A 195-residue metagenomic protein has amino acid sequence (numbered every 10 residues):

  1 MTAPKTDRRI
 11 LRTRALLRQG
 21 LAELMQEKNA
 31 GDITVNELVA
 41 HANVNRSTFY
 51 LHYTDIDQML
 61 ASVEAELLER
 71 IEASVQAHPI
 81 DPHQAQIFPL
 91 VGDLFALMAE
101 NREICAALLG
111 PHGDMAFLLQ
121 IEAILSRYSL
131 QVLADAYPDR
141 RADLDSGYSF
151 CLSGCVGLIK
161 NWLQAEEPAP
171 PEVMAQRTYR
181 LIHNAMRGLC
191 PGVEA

Functional and structural regions predicted by a protein language model:
M1-K28: Basic, helix-initiating cap at the start of DNA-binding domains
G20, H52, S62: Residues in the recognition helix of alpha-helical DNA-binding motifs
L24-Q58: Helix-turn-helix
T34-V35, V63-E72: Short, basic, alpha-helical segments at the C-terminal edge of helix-turn-helix-like DNA-binding modules
V75-I104: Hydrophobic alpha-helical connector segments
P89, H112-Y137, D145-V156, H183 (+1 more regions): Amphipathic alpha-helical packing segments from all-alpha helical-bundle domains
A134, S153, N161-A195: C-terminal peripheral helix-coil segments that are non-catalytic and often amphipathic
